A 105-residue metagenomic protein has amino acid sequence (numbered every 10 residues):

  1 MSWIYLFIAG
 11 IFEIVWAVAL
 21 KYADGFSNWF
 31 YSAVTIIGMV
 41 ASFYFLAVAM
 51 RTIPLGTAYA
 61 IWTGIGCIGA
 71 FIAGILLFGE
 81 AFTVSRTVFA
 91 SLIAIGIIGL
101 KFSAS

Functional and structural regions predicted by a protein language model:
M1-S105: Polytopic alpha-helical membrane proteins, predominantly small-molecule transporters/carriers
